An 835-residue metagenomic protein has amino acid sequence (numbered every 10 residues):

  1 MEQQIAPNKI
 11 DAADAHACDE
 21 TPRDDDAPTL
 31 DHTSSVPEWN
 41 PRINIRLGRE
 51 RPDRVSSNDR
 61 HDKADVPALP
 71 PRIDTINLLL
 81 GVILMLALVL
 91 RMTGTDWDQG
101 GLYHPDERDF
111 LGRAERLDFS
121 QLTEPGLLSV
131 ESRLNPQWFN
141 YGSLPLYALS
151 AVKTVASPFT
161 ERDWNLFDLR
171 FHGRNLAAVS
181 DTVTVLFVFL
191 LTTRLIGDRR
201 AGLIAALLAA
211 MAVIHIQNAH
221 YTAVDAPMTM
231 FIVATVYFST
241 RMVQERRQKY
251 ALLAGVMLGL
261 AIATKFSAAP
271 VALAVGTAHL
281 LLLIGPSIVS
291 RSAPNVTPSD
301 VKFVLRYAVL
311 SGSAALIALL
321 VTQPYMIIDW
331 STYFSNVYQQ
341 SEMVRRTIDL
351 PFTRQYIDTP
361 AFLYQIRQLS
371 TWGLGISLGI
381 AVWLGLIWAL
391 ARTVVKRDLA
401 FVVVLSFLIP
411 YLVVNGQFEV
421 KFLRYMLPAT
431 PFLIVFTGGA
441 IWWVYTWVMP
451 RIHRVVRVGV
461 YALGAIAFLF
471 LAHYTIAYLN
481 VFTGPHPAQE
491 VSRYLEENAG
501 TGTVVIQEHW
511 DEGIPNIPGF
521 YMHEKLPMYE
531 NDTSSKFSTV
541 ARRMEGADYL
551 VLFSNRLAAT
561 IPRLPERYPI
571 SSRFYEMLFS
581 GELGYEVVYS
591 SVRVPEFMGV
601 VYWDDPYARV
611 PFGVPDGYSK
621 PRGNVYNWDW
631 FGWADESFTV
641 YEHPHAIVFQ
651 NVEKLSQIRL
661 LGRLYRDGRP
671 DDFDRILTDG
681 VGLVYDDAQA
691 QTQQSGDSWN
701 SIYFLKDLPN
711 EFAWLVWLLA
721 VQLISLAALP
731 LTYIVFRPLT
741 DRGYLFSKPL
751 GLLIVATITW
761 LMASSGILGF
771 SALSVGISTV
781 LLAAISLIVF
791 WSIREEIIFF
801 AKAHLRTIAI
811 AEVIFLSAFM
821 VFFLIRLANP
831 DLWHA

Functional and structural regions predicted by a protein language model:
M1-I73, L280-L281, G285, G385 (+5 more regions): Membrane-embedded, hydrophobic transmembrane alpha-helices
E38-N40, T235-A251, A261, L283-P286 (+3 more regions): Membrane-interface transmembrane helices that cradle and orient dolichyl/undecaprenyl
L80-L84, F159-W164, V183, V188-M211 (+6 more regions): Transmembrane-helix signature of polytopic, membrane-embedded enzymes that assemble or transfer cell-envelope glycans
A87, A205-A210, Y237, L258 (+1 more regions): Short helix- or helix-capping micro-motifs that position conserved polar/aromatic residues at function-defining sites
F110-T123, W138-L149, T154-N165, L260 (+10 more regions): Transmembrane-lumen/periplasm boundary regions of multi-pass, lipid-linked membrane glycan transferases
F167, F171, N175-I196, A234-F238 (+3 more regions): Transmembrane-helix motifs of polytopic, lipid-linked glycan transferases
N218, D225-T229, A261-F266, P270 (+7 more regions): Hydrophobic/aromatic-rich transmembrane helices and adjacent perimembrane loops
G276-L280, G312, V435, G439-T475: Signature aromatic-anchored transmembrane alpha helix within multi-pass, membrane-resident enzymes that catalyze glycan
